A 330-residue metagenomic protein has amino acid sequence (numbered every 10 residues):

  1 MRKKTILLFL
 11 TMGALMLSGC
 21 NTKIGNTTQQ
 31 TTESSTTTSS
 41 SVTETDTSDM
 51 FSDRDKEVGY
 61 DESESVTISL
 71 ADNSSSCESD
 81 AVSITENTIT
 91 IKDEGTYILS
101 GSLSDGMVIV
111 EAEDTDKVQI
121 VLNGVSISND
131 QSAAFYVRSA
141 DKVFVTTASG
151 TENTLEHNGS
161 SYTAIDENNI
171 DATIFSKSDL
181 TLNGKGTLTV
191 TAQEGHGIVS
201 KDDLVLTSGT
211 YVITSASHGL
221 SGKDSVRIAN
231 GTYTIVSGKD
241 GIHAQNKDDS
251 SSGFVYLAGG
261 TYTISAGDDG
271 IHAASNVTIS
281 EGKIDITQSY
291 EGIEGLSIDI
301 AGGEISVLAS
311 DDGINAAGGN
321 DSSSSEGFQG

Functional and structural regions predicted by a protein language model:
M1-R2: N-terminal secretory signal peptides that target proteins for export/translocation
T5-G330: A composition-driven surface/loop motif
